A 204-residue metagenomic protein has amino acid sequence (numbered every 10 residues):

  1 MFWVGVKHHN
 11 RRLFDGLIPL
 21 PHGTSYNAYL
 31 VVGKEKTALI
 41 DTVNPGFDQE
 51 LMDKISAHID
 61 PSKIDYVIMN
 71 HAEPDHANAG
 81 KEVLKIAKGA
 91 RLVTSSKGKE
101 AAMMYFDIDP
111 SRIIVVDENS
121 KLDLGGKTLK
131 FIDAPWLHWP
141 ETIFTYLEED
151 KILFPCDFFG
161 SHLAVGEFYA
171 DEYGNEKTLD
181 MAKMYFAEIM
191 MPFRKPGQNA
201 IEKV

Functional and structural regions predicted by a protein language model:
M1-A57, F144-L147, K151-P155: Conserved beta-strand hairpin/beta-sheet module of binuclear metal-dependent hydrolase folds, prominently
R11, A72-A77, K99-A101, H138-W139 (+1 more regions): Active-site environment of divalent metal-dependent phosphoester hydrolases
D15-P19, V43-P45, M69-H71, L129-P135 (+1 more regions): Short, flexible loop segments at the rims of nucleotide/cofactor-binding pockets, characterized by
T37, T128-V204: Metallo-beta-lactamase
I40-T42, I64-A72, L92-S95, D133-A134 (+1 more regions): Active-site neighborhood of phospho(di)ester-bond hydrolases with catalytic His/Asp-centered motifs
G46-V93: Active-site metal-binding motif and surrounding structural segment of the metallo-beta-lactamase
I86-K88, I108-D109, E148: Short, structured coil segments at secondary-structure junctions
R91-T142, F193-A200: Metallo-beta-lactamase
